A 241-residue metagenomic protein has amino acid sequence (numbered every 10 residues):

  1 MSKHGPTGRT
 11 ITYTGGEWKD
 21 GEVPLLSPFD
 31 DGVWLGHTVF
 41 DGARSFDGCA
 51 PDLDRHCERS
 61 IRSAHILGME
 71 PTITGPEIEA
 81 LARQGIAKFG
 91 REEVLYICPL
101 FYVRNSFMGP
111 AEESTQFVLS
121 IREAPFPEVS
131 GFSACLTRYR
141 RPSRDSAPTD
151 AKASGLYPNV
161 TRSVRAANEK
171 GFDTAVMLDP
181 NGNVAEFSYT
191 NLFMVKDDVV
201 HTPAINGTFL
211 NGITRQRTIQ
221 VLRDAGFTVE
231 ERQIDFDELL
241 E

Functional and structural regions predicted by a protein language model:
M1-Q84, M108-E241: Helix-start/capping segments and mature chain N-termini
I78-F107: Short, acidic/charged, Gly/Pro-enriched secondary-structure junctions
